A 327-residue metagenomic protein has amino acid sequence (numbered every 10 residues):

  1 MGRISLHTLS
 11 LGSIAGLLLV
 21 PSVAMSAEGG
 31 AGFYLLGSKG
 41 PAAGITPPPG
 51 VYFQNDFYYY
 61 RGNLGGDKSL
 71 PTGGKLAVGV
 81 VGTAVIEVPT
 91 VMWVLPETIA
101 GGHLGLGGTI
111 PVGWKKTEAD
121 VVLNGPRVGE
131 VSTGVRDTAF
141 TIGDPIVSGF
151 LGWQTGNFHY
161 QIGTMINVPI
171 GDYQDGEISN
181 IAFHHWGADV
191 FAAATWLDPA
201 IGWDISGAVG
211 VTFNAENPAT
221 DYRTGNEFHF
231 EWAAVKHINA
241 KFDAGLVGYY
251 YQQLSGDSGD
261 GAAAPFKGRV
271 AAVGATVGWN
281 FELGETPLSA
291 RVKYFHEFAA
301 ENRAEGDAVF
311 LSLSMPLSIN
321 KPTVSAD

Functional and structural regions predicted by a protein language model:
A27-G30, A42-G50, G62-L64, L95-G105 (+7 more regions): Short loop/turn motifs that connect adjacent beta-strands in outer-membrane beta-barrel proteins
A27-G32, R61-I86, V121-T138: Surface-exposed strand-loop-strand hairpins of Gram-negative outer-membrane beta-barrel proteins
A31, L76-A84, V131-T141, S179-W186 (+3 more regions): Replace "Gram-negative outer membrane beta-barrel proteins" with "bacterial and organellar outer membrane beta-barrel
A43, N55, V88-L95, V147-W153 (+6 more regions): Residues on the lipid-exposed face of transmembrane beta-strands in outer-membrane beta-barrel proteins
V51-N55, L104-I110, Y160-I166, A188 (+6 more regions): Transmembrane beta-strands of outer-membrane beta-barrel proteins
F57-N63, I110-K116, W153, I166-D172 (+6 more regions): Transmembrane beta-strands of outer-membrane beta-barrel pores
G73-G74, N217-D327: Outer membrane beta-barrel transmembrane domains
Q161-M165, D172-G259: Detector for outer-membrane/organellar transmembrane beta-barrel domains, recognizing the amphipathic beta-strand
